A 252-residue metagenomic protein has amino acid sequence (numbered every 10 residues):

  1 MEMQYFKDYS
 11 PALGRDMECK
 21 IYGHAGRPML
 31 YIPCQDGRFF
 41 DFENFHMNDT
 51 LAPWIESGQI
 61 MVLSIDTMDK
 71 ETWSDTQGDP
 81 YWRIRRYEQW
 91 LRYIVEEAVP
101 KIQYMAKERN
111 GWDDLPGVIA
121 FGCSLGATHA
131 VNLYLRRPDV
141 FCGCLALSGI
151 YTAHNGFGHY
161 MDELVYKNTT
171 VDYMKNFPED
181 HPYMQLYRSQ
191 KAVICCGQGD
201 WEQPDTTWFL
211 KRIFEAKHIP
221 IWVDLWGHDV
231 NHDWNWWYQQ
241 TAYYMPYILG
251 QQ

Functional and structural regions predicted by a protein language model:
M1-Q252: Non-catalytic cap/lid and distal C-terminal segments of serine-dependent acyl enzymes
